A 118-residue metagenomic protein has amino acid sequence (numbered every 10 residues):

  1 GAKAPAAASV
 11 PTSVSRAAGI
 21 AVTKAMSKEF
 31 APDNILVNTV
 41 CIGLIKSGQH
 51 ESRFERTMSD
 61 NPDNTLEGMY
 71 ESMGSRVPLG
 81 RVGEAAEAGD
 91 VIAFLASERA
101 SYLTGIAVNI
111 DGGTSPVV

Functional and structural regions predicted by a protein language model:
G1-A18, T23-P32, L44-I45: Catalytic loop of short-chain dehydrogenase/reductase
A4, I92-A93, T104-V118: Short C-terminal tail/terminal secondary-structure segment of NAD(P)H-dependent dehydrogenase/reductase domains
T23-K24, G89-I92, A96: Short-chain dehydrogenase/reductase
A31, L36, L103-G105: Short, small/polar-rich loop/turn modules that mediate ligand/substrate recognition or access, typified
L36-K46, A96, N109-D111: Conserved SDR Rossmann-fold cofactor-binding beta-strand/turn motif
I45-R76, V117: A glycine/serine/threonine-rich, flexible loop-to-helix segment that serves as the NAD(P) cofactor-binding "lid"
N64-L66, V77-A88: A conserved structural motif in NAD(P)-dependent oxidoreductases
